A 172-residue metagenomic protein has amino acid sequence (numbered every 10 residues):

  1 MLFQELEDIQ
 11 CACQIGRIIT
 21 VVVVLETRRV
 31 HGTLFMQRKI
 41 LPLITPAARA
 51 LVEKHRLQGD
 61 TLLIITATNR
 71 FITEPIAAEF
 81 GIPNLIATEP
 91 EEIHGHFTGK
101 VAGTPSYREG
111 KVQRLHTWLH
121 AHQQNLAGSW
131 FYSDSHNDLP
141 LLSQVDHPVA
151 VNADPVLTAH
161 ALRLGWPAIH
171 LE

Functional and structural regions predicted by a protein language model:
M1-V21, E26: Alpha-helical membrane-targeting segments
V30-T33, Q37-E172: C-terminal cap/substrate-recognition subdomain and adjoining C-terminal extension of metal-dependent phosphatase-like
